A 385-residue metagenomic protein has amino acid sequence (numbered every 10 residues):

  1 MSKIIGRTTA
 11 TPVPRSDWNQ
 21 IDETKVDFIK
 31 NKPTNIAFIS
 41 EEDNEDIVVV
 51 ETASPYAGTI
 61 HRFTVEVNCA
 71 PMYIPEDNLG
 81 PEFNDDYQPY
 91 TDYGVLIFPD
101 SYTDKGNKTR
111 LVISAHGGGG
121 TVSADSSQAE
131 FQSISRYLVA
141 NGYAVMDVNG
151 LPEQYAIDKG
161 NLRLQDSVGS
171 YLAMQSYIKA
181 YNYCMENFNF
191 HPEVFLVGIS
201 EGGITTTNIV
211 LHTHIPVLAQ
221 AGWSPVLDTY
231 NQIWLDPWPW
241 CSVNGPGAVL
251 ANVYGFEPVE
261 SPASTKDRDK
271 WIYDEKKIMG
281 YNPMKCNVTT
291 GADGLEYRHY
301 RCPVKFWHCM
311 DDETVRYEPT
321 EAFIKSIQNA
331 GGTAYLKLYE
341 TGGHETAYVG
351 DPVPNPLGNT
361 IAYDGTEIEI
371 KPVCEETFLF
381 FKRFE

Functional and structural regions predicted by a protein language model:
M1-N35: Short, low-complexity N-terminal tether/leader segments at secretion or assembly junctions of large, surface-exposed
S40-K105: N-terminal cap/lid segment of alpha/beta-hydrolase-fold proteins
D104-K108, G117-A156: Short substrate-entry loop that stabilizes the transition state in hydrolases
A124, N231-E296: Mobile cap/lid helix-loop segments that gate and shape the active-site cleft of serine hydrolases
D166-F188: Alpha/beta-hydrolase active-site loop
E186-N187, P192-C241: Primarily recognizes the serine-hydrolase "nucleophile elbow" in alpha/beta-hydrolase and SGNH/GDSL folds
F306-H308, D312: Short beta-strand/loop motif that positions the catalytic acidic residue of the alpha/beta-hydrolase fold
E321-I324, Q328-E385: C-terminal catalytic histidine-bearing segment of alpha/beta-hydrolase fold enzymes
